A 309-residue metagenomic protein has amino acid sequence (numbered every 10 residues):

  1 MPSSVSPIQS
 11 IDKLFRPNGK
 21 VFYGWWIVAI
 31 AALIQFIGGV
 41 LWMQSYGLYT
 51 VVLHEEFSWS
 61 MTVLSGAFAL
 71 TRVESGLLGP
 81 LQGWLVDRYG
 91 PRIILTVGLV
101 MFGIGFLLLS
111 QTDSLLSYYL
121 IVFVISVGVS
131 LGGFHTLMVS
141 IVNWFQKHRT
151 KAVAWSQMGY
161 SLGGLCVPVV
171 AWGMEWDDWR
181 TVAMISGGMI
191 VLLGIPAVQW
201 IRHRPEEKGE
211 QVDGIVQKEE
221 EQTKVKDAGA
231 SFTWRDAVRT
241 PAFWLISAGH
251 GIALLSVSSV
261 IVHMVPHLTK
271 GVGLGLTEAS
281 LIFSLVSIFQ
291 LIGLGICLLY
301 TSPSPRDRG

Functional and structural regions predicted by a protein language model:
W26-V51, W59, V260-V265: Extracytoplasmic
Y46-G47, P241-S284: Extracytoplasmic gate region of multi-pass secondary transporters
A69-Q82, S284-I296: Central cavity-lining transmembrane alpha-helices of secondary-active solute carriers, predominantly the Major
M101-D113: C-terminal ends and interior cores of transmembrane alpha-helices in multi-pass membrane transporters/permeases
S117-G132: Hydrophobic core of transmembrane alpha-helices in multi-pass small-molecule transporters, especially MFS/SLC-type
G132-F145: Intracellular juxtamembrane helix-capping segments at the cytosolic ends of symmetry-related transmembrane helices
Y160-E206: Helix-loop-helix hairpin linking two adjacent transmembrane segments in secondary transporters
Y300-G309: Conserved small/polar residues in nucleotide/adenosyl-binding loops
